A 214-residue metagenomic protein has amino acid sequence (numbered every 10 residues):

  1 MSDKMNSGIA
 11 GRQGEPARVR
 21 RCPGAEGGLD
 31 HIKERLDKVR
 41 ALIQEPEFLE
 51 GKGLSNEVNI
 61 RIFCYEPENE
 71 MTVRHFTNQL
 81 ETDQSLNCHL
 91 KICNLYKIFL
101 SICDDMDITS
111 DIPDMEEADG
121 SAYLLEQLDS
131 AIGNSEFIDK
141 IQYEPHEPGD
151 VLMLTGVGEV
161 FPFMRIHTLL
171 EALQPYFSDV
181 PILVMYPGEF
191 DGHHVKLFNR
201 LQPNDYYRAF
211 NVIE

Functional and structural regions predicted by a protein language model:
S2-K4, G8, V19-D37: Detector for small/aliphatic-rich hydrophobic stretches
G27-E81: Glycine-rich P-loop/Walker A and Walker A-like loops and their local beta1-loop-alpha1 context in P-loop NTPases
N59-R61, Y65, N69-T72, F76 (+1 more regions): Extended, basic/helix-rich recognition subdomains
P67-T72, I98-F99, Q127-N134, G158-P162 (+1 more regions): Short acidic, S/G/P-rich loop/turn micro-motifs used as interaction or catalytic elements
L90-I138: Long, charge-dense
G133-P145, I166: A short, acidic, amphipathic alpha-helical segment used as a generic capping/interface helix at domain edges
E147-F163: Conserved P-loop NTPase "ATPase switch" module shared by AAA+ and STAND
R165-E214: Glycine-rich, aromatic-bearing surface loops/beta-hairpins
